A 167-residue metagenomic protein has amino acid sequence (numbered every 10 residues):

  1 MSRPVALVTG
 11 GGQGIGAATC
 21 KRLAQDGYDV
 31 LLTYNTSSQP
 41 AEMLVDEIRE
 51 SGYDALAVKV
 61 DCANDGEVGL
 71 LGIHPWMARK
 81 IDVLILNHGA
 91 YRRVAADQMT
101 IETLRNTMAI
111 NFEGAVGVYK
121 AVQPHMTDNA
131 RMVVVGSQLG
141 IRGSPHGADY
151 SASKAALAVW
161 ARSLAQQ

Functional and structural regions predicted by a protein language model:
G12-Q13: Conserved glycine-rich cofactor-binding loop
Y28-E42: Conserved glycine-rich Rossmann-like NAD(P)H-binding loop of the short-chain dehydrogenase/reductase
A95-A96, T100-R105: Substrate-binding pocket helix/loop in short-chain dehydrogenase/reductase
D97, R142-A148: Active-site loop immediately N-terminal to the catalytic Tyr-X3-Lys motif of short-chain dehydrogenase/reductase
Y119, S153: Active-site helix of classical SDR
P124, Q166-Q167: Alpha-helical segment proximal to the catalytic Tyr-Lys
S137: Residue(s) in the substrate-gating loop at a strand-loop-helix junction that position the organic substrate next
